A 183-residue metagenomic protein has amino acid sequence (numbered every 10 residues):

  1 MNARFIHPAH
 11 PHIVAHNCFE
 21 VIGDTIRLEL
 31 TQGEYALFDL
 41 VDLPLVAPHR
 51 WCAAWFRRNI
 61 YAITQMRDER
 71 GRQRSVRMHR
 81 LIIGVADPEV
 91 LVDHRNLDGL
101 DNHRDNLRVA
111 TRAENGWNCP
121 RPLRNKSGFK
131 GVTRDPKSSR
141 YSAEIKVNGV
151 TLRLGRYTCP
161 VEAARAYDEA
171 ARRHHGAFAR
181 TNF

Functional and structural regions predicted by a protein language model:
M1-V92, L97-F183: Conserved recognition-core residues within compact binding domains
